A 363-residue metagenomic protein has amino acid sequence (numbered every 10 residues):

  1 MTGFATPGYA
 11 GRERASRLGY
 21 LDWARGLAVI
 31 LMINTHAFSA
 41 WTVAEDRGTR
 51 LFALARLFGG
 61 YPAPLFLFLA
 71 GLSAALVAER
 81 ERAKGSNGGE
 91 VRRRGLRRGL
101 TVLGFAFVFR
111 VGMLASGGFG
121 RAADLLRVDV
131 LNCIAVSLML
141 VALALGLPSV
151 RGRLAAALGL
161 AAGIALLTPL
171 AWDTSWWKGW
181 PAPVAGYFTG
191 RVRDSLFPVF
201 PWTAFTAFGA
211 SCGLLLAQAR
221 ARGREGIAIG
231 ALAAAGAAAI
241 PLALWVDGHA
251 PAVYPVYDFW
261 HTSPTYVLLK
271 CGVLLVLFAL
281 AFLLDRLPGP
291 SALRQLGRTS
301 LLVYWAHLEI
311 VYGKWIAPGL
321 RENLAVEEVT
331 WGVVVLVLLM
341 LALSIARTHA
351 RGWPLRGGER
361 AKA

Functional and structural regions predicted by a protein language model:
T2-A363: Alpha-helical transmembrane segments and their immediate juxtamembrane cytosolic regions
